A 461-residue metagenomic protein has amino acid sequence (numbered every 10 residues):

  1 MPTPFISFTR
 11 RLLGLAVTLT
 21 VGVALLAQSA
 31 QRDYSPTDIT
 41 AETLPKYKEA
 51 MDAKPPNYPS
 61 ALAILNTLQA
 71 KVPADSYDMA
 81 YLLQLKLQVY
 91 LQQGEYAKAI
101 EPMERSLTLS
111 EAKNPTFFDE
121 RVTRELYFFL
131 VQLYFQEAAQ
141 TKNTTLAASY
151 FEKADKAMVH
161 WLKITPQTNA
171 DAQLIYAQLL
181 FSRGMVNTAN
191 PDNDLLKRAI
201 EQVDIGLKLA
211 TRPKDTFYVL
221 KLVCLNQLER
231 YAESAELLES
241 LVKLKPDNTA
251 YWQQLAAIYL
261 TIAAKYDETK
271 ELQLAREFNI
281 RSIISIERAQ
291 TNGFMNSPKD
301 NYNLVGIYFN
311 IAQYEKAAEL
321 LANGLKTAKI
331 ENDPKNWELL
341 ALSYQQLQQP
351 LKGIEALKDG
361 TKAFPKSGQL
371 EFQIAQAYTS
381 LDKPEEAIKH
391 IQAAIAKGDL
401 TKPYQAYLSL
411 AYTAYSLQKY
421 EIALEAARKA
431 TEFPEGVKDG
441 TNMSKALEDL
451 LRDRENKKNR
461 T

Functional and structural regions predicted by a protein language model:
L12, V17-Q132, Q136-A139, T144-E152 (+4 more regions): N-terminal leader/linker segments that initiate helical-solenoid repeat arrays
R32-D33, Q69-M79, T108-T123, H160-A170 (+4 more regions): Flexible helix-coil transition and linker loops at the boundaries of alpha-helical arrays
L44, Y81, E125, D171 (+8 more regions): Start-of-helix register in tetratricopeptide repeats
K46-E49, K86, L130, E137 (+10 more regions): Structural register within alpha-helical repeat arrays
P55, Q93, E137, T141 (+12 more regions): Structural motif corresponding to the intra-repeat A-B loop/turn of tetratricopeptide repeats
P334-Q348, E355-T361, P365-Y404: Alpha-helical adaptor scaffolds
